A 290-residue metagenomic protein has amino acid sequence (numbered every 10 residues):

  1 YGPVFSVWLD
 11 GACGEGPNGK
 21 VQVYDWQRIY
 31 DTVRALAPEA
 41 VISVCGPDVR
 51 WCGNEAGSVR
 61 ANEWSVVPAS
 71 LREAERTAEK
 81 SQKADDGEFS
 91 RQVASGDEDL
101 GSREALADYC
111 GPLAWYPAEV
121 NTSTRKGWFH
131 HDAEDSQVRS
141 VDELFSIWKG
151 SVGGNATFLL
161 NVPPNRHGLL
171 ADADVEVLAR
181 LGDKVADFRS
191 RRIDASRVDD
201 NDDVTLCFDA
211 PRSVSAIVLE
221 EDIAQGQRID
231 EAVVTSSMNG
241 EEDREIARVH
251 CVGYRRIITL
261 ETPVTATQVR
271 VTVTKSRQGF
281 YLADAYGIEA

Functional and structural regions predicted by a protein language model:
Y1-G240, R244-T262, T272-Y286: Mature catalytic domains of secreted/periplasmic carbohydrate-active enzymes
Q268-R270: Short, conserved beta-strand segments of beta-strand-rich sandwich/propeller modules, principally
